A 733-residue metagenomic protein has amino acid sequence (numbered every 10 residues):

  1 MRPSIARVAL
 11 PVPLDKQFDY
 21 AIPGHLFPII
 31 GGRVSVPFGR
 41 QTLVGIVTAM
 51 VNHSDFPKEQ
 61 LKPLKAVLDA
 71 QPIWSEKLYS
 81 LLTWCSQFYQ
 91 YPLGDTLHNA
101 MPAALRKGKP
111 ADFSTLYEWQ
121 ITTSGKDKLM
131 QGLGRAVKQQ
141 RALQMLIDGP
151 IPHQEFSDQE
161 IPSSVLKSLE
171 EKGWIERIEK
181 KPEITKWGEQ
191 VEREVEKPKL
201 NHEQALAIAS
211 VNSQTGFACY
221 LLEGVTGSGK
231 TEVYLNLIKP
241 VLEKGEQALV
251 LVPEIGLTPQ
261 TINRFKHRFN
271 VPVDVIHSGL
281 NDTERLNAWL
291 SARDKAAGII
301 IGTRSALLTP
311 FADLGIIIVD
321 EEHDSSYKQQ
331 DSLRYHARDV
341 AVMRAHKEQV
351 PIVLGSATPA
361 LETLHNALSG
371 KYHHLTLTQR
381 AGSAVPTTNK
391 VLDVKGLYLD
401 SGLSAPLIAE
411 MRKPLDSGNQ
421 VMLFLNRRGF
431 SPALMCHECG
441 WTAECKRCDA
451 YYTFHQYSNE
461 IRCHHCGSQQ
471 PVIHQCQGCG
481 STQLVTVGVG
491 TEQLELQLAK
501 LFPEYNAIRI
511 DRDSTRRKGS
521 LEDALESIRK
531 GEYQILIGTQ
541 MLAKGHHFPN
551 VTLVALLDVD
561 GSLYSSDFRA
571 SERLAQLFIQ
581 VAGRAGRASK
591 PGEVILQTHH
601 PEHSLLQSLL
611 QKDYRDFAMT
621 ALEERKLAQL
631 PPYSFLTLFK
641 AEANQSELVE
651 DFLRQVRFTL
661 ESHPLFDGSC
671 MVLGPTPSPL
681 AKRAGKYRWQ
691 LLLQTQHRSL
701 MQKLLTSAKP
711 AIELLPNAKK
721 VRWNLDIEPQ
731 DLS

Functional and structural regions predicted by a protein language model:
M1-S356, L368-A384, A684, L692 (+1 more regions): Accessory, non-ATPase domains that flank or precede helicase/AAA+ motor cores in DNA-metabolism machines
T83-S86, I408, R412, E495 (+4 more regions): Generic solvent-exposed, charged/amphipathic alpha-helical segments that serve as macromolecular interface scaffolds
V195-N201, A205, G216-E650, P679-A681 (+2 more regions): Inter-lobe coupling/hinge segments of SF2-like helicase ATPases
F269, F502, H663-D667, L715-P716: Short helix-capping segments at alpha-helix termini
I508, H663-S678, K719-I727: Short beta-strand elements
R615, E650-L673: Short amphipathic alpha-helix segments
D667-S669, A684-Y687: Nucleotide-binding motor/catalytic cores of P-loop/tubulin-like NTPases across gene-expression machines
G674-K686, D731: Short beta-strand/turn "edge" motifs
